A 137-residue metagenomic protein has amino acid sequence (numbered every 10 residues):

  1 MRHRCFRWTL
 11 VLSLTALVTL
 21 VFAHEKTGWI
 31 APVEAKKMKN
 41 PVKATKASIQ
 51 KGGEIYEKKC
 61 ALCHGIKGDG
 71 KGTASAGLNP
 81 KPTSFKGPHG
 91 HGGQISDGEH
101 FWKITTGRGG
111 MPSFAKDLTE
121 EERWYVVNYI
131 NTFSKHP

Functional and structural regions predicted by a protein language model:
R2-L12: Bacterial N-terminal signal peptides that target proteins for export
V21-A23: Boundary at the C-terminal end of the N-terminal hydrophobic targeting segment
E25-I55: Electrostatic cytochrome c docking/interface patches
K46-D69, H100-T106: Sequence/structural segment immediately N-terminal to covalent heme-attachment motifs in c-type and related
I49, G53, D69-D97: Gly/Gly-Pro-rich "capping" loops immediately C-terminal to redox-active cysteine motifs in periplasmic/lumenal
H64-G70, H89, T105, A115 (+1 more regions): Detector for the c-type heme attachment site
W102-G109, A115-P137: C-terminal capping alpha-helices of c-type cytochrome domains
